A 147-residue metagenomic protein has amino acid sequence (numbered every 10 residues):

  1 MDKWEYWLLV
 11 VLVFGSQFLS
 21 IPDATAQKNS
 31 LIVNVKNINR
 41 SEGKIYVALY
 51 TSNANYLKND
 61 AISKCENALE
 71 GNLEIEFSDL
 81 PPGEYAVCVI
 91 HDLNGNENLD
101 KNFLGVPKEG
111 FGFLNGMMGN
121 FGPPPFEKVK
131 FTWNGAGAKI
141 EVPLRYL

Functional and structural regions predicted by a protein language model:
M1-K28: Bacterial Sec-dependent N-terminal signal peptides
N29-N37, V47, V142: A short, amphipathic beta-strand motif
R40-N55: Short, ordered, surface-exposed loop/turn motifs in non-cytosolic proteins
G71, E76, P81-E84: A glycine-anchored, Pro-Gly-centered beta-turn/N-cap motif
Y85-V89: A short tyrosine-centered beta-strand micro-motif
L93-L99: Acidic, glycine-anchored loop motifs typical of Ca2+
E109-Y146: Extracellular beta-sheet/turn segments enriched in Thr/Pro/Gly and aliphatic residues
